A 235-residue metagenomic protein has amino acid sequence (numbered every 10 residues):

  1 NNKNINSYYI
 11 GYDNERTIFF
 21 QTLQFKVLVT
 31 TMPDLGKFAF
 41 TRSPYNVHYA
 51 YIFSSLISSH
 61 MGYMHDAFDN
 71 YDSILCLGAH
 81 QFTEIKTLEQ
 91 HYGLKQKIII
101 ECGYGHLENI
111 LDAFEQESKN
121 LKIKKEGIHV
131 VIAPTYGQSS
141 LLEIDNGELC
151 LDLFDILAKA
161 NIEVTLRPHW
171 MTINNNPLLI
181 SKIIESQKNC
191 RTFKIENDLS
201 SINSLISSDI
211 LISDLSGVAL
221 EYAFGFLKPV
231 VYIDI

Functional and structural regions predicted by a protein language model:
N2-A67: Extended catalytic core of nucleotide-activated donor transferases of GT-like folds
N2-K3, L157-I195: Catalytic donor nucleotide-activated moiety binding site of glycosyltransferases and closely related
T22-Q24, N70, I206-S208: Alpha-helix C-terminal capping/helix-to-coil transition sites in glycosyltransferase folds
K26-V27, H48, S73, H129 (+2 more regions): Structural motif
F40-N46, H65-N70, Y92-L94, I123-K125 (+2 more regions): Short, conserved loop/helix-junction motifs that constitute active-site signature segments in enzyme catalytic cores
Y51, D198-I235: A donor-sugar binding/catalytic signature common to diverse glycosyltransferases and related nucleotide-sugar
A67-I144, W170: A nucleotide-sugar donor-handling region in carbohydrate enzymes
D145-I162: Short hydrophobic signal-anchor/transmembrane segments that target glycosyltransferases and glycosylation machinery
